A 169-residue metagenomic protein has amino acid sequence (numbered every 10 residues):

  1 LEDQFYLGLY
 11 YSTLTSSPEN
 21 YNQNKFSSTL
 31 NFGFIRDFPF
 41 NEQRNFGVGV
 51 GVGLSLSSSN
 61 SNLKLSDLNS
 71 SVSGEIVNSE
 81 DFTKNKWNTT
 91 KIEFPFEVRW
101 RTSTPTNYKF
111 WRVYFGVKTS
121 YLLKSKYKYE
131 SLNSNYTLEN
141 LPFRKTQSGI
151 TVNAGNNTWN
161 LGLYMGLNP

Functional and structural regions predicted by a protein language model:
L1-D3, P39-F46, S103-W111: Short loop/turn motifs that connect adjacent beta-strands in outer-membrane beta-barrel proteins
L1-G8, S12: N-terminal targeting leaders of membrane proteins
S12-G33: Surface-exposed strand-loop-strand hairpins of Gram-negative outer-membrane beta-barrel proteins
S12-L14, G53-S59, K118-K124, G166-N168: Structural signature of outer-membrane beta-barrel domains
T13-T15, I35-N41, R99-T104, T158 (+1 more regions): Outer-membrane beta-barrel proteins
P18-K25, S59-N69, G74-T89, L122-L132 (+1 more regions): Extracellular/periplasm-exposed beta-strand and loop segments of Gram-negative cell-envelope proteins, dominated by
F32-F38, V52-L54, F94-W100, F115-T119 (+2 more regions): Residues on the lipid-exposed face of transmembrane beta-strands in outer-membrane beta-barrel proteins
E139-P169: Predominantly the C-terminal beta-signal and adjacent terminal strand-loop region of outer-membrane beta-barrel
